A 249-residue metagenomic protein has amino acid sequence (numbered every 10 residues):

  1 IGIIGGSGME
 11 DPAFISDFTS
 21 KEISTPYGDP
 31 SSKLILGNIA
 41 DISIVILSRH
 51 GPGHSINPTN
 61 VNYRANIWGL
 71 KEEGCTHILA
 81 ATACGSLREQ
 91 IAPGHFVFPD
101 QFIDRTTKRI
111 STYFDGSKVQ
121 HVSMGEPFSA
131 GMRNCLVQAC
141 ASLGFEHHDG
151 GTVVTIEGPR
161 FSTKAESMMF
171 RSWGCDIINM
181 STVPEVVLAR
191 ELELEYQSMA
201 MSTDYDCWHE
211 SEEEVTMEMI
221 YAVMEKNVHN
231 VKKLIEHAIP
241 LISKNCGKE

Functional and structural regions predicted by a protein language model:
I1-M124: Metabolite-binding pocket within alpha/beta catalytic cores that recognizes anionic/polar moieties
I67, S167, V183-V186: Generic hydrophobic/aromatic pocket-lining and core-packing "Φ" positions
K71-G74, R171, R190: Non-catalytic positions within long, well-ordered alpha-helices that form the structural scaffold/packing of enzyme
P127-S172: Active-site rim beta-loop-alpha module in soluble metabolic enzymes
M180-E218: Zn-dependent metallopeptidase/amidohydrolase metal-coordination segment
C207-E249: His/Asp/Glu-rich mid-to-C-terminal helical/loop segments that flank catalytic regions of hydrolases
